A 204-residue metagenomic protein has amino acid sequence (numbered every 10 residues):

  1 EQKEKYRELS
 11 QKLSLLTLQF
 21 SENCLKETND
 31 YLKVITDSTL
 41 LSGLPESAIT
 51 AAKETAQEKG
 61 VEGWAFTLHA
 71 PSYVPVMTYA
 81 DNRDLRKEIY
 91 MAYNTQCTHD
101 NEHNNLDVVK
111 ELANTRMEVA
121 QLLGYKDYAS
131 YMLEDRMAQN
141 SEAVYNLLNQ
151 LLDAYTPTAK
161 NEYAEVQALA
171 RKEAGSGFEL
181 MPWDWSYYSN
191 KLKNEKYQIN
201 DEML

Functional and structural regions predicted by a protein language model:
E4-R7, Q11-T67, K110, T115 (+1 more regions): Active-site-proximal, well-structured secondary-structure segments within enzyme catalytic domains
E58-C97, W185, N190-L192: Active-site-adjacent "gating/activation" loops or surface patches in catalytic cores
S72-Y79, C97-E102, L133-V144, M203: Second-shell loop/turn segments in exported
M77, H103-T115: Short, 15-30-residue, compositionally biased linear elements with alpha-helical propensity or flexible coil
L85, I89, N101-E102, E118 (+1 more regions): Surface-exposed loop/turn segments and immediately adjacent short secondary-structure elements within folded domains
